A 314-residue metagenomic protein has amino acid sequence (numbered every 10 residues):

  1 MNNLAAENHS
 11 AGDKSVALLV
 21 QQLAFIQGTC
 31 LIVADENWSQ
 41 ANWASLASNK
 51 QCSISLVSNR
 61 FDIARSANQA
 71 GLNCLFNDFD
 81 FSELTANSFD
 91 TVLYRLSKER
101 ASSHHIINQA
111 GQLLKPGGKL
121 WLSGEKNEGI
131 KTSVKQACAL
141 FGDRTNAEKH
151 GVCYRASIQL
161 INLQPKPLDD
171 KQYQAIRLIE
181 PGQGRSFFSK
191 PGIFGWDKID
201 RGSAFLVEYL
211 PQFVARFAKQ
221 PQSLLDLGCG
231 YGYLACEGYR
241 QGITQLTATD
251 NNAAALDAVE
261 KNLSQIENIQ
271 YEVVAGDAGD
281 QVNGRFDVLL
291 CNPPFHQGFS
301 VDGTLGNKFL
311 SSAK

Functional and structural regions predicted by a protein language model:
N3-C74, R201-C291: Conserved SAM/SAH cofactor-binding pocket of Class I
D80-N87, D280-G284: Short amphipathic alpha-helix with an adjacent loop that forms part of the alpha/beta core around
D90-A101, L227-G232, F286-F299: Conserved proline-anchored active-site loop of SAM-dependent methyltransferases that bridges a beta-strand
H104-P116, N307-K314: A short glycine-rich, Lys/Arg-flanked "PGG" loop and its adjoining helix->strand segment in the class I
G117-E125: Conserved beta-strand signature within the Rossmann-like core of class I S-adenosyl-L-methionine
K126-F141: Conserved class I S-adenosyl-L-methionine
G151-A218: SAM-dependent Rossmann-like transferase core, predominantly class I methyltransferases with a strong bias toward
A253-A254, V288-S312: Mobile active-site "lid"/loop adjacent to the S-adenosyl-L-methionine
